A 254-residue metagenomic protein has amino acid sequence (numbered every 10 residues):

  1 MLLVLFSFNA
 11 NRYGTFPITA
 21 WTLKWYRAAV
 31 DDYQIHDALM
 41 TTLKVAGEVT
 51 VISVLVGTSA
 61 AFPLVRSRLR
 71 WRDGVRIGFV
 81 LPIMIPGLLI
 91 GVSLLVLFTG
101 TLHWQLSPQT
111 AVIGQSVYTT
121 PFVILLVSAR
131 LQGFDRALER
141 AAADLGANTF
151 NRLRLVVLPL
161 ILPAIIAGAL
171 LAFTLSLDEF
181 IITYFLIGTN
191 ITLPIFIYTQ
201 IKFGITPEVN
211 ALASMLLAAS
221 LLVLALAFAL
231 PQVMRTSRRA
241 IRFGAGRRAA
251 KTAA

Functional and structural regions predicted by a protein language model:
M1-G14, R27-Q132, L160, A164 (+5 more regions): Membrane-water interface segments at the C-terminal ends of transmembrane alpha-helices in multi-pass inner-membrane
T15-W21, I181-P207: Glycine-rich helix-loop "coupling/hinge" segments at transmembrane-helix boundaries in multipass transporters
T22, A129-R140, T149-N151, L162 (+1 more regions): Transmembrane helix boundary and interhelical loop/hinge segments in multi-pass membrane proteins
K24-D31, D73-V80, T99, R136 (+4 more regions): Short amphipathic alpha-helical coupling elements at transmembrane boundaries
Y33, R68-R70, Q132-A137, A147-T149 (+2 more regions): Juxtamembrane helix-boundary/capping and inter-helix hinge elements in multi-pass membrane proteins
L89, N151-R152, T192: Residues in the helix-turn-helix
L145-G146, P159: Glycine/proline-centered hinge or cleavage motifs at structural transition points of membrane proteins
Q232-A254: Short cytosolic juxtamembrane segments of multi-pass membrane proteins
